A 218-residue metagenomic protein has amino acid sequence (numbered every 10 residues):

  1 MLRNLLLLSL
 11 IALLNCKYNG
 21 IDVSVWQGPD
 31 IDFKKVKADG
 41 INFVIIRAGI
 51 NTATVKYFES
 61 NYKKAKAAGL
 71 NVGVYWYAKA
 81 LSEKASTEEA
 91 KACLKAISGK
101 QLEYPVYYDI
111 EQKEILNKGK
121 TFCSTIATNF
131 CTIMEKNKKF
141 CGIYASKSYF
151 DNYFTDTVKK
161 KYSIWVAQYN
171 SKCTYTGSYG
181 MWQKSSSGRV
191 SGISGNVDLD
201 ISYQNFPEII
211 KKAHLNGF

Functional and structural regions predicted by a protein language model:
M1-N4, N216-F218: Short, Lys/Arg-enriched, disordered terminal segments
L2-C16: Cleavable N-terminal signal peptides of Sec/SRP-targeted secreted and luminal proteins
K17-F140: Substrate-binding cleft of extracellular glycoside hydrolase catalytic domains
K17-S24, P29-F33, T155-F218: Functionally critical loop-and-helix segments that line ligand-binding/catalytic clefts of soluble enzyme domains
W76, A145, Q168: Short beta-strand/turn micro-motifs composed of small residues that flank or help shape donor/cofactor-binding pockets
A85-E88, Y149-K159: Glycine-rich, charge-decorated loop segments at or immediately adjacent to ligand/cofactor-binding or catalytic sites
K113, S148-F150, S171-K172, S186: Short, solvent-exposed loop/turn segments at secondary-structure junctions
K138-D151: Aromatic-lined carbohydrate-recognition surfaces of secreted/lumenal glycan-active proteins
